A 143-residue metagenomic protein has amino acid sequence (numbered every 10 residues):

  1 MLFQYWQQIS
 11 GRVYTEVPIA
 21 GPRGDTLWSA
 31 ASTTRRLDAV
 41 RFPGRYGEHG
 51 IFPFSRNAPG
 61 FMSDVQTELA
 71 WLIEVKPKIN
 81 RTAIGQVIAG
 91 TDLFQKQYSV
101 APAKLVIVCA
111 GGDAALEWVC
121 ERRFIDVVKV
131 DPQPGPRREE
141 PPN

Functional and structural regions predicted by a protein language model:
M1-N143: Charged, terminal alpha-helix-loop-beta segments that serve as non-catalytic nucleic-acid engagement and/or assembly
